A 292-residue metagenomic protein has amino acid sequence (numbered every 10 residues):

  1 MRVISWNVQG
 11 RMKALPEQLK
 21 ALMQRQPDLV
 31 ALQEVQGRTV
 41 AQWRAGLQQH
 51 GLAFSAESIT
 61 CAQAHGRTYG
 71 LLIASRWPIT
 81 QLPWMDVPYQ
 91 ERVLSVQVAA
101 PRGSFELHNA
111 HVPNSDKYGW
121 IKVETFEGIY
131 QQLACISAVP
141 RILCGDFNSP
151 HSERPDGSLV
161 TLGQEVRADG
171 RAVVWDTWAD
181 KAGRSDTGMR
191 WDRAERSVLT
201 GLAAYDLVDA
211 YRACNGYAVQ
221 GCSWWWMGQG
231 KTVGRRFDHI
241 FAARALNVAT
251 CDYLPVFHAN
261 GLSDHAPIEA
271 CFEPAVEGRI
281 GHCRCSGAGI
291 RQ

Functional and structural regions predicted by a protein language model:
M1-H50, Q63-L71, V276-Q292: N-terminal, active-site-proximal structural segment of metallo-dependent hydrolase catalytic domains
R2-V8, Q18, L22-A41, V96 (+5 more regions): Active-site beta-strand/loop signature of hydrolases that rely on acidic residues for catalysis
Q9, Q36, P78, H111-P113 (+3 more regions): Catalytic metal-binding/acid-base residues of hydrolase active sites
V35-W120: Structured beta-strand-rich core segments of catalytic domains in phosphoester-bond hydrolases
G66-Q81, G201-Y205, G228-V248, F272-E273: Conserved beta strand-loop-helix elements of the APE1-like EEP
H111, G119, A134, P140 (+3 more regions): Extended recognition/assembly regions associated with phosphoester-bond processing machinery
H111-E124, K181-T187: Surface-exposed cleft-lining segments at the edges of enzyme active sites
E127-V233, F237, S286-G289: Metal-dependent phosphoesterases centered on the DNase I-like endonuclease/exonuclease/phosphatase
